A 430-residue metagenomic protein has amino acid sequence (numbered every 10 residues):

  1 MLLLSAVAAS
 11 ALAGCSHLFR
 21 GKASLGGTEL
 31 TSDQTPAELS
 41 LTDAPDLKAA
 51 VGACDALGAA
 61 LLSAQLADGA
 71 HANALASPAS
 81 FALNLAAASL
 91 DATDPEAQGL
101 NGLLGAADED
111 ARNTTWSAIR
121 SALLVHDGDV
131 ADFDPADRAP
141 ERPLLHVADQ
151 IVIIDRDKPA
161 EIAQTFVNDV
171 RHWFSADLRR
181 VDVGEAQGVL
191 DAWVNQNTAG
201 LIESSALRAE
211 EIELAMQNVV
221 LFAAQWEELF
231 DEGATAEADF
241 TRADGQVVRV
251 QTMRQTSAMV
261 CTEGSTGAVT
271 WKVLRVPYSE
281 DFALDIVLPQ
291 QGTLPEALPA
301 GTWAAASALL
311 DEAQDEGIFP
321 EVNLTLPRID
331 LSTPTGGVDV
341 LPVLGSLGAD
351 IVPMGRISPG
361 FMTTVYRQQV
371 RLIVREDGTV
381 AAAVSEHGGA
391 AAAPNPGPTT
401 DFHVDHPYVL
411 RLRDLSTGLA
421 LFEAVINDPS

Functional and structural regions predicted by a protein language model:
L3-A9, C15-R180: Detector for small/aliphatic-rich hydrophobic stretches
C54-G58, E386-A390, P396: Charged, flexible boundary elements
D91-A92, R375, D414: Acidic/polar residues at beta-strand termini and the immediately following turn/coil
P95-Q98, L294-E296, T333-G336, A382 (+1 more regions): Extracytoplasmic/secreted cell-surface and envelope-processing proteins
L100-L104, F230-A238, P295-A304: Short Gly/aromatic-enriched secondary-structure transition segments
I119-F282, F319-A393: Non-catalytic, conformational "gating/processing" segments within enzyme and secreted inhibitor domains
M216, K272-D285, G397-S430: Extended hydrophobic
P289-I318: Internal alpha/beta scaffold segment
